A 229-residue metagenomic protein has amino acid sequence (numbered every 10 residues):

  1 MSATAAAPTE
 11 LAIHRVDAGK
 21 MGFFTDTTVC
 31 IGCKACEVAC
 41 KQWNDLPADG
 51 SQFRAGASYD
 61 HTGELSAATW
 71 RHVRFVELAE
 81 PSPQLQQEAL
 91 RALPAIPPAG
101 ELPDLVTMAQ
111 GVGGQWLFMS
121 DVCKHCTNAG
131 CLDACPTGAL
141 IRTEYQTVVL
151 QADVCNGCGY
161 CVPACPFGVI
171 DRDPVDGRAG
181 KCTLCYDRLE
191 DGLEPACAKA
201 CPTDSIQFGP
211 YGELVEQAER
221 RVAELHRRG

Functional and structural regions predicted by a protein language model:
M1-G229: Non-ligating segments of multi-cofactor redox enzymes
